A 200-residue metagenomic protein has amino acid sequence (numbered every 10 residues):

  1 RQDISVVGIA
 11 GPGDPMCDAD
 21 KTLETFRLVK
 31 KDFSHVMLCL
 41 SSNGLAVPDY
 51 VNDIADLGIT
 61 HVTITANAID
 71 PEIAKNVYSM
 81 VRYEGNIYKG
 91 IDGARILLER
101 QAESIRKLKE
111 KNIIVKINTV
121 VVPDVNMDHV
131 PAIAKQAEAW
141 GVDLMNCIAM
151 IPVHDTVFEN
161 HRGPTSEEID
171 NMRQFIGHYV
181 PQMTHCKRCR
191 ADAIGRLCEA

Functional and structural regions predicted by a protein language model:
R1-P12: Short Fe-S-cluster ligation motifs
R1-Q2, F33, N112, V180: A structural signal for short coil/turn segments at secondary-structure junctions
D3, T65-N67, N171: Contiguous N-terminal and early-domain "leader" segments and peripheral loops that mark the onset or edge of a domain
P12, V120-V121, A191: Short, well-ordered beta-to-alpha junction loops that form the rim of enzyme active sites and present histidine/acidic
M16-I148: Conserved AdoMet/S-adenosylmethionine-binding subsite of the radical SAM
P131-A200: Auxiliary Fe-S-binding modules of radical SAM enzymes
